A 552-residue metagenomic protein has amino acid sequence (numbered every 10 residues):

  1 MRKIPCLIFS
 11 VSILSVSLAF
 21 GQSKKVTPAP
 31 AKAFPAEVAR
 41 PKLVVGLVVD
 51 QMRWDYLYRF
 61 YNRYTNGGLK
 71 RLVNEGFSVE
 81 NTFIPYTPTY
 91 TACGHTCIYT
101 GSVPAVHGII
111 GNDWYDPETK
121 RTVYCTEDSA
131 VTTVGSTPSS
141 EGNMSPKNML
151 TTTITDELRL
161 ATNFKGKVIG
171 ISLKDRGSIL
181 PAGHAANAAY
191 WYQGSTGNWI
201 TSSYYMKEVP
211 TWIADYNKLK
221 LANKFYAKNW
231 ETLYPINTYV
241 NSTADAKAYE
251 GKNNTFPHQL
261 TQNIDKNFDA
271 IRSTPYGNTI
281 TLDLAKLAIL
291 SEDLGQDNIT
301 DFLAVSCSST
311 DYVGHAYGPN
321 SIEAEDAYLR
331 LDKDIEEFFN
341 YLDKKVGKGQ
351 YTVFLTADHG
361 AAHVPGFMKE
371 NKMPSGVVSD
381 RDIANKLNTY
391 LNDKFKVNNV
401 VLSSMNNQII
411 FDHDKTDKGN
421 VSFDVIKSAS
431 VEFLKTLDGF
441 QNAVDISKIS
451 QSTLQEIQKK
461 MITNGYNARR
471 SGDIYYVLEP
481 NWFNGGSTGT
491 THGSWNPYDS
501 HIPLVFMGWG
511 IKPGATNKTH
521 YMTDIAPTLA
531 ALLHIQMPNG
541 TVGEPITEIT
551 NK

Functional and structural regions predicted by a protein language model:
M1-P30: Bacterial Sec-dependent N-terminal signal peptides
K24-F77: Active-site-proximal N-terminal segment of extracellular/periplasmic enzymes that hydrolyze or transfer
L57-V106, K167-I171: Short, structured active-site-proximal loop/turn typified by the sulfatase FGly-forming signature C/S-X-P-X-R
Y64, N81, Y90, Y115-E141 (+8 more regions): Secreted, luminal/periplasmic, and some membrane-associated catalytic domains that remodel anionic oxygen-ester
K70, T151-L160, N406-A443, K518-E544 (+1 more regions): Non-catalytic, well-ordered alpha-helical segments in soluble enzyme domains
V103, I109-I299, S308-H315, E432 (+1 more regions): His/Asp/Glu-rich, glycine-adjacent segments that coordinate divalent cations and/or stabilize oxyanion chemistry on
R272-D297, T310-Y351, A429, L529: A long, amphipathic alpha-helix that forms part of the scaffold/cap immediately adjacent to metal-dependent active
D382-V421, T491-L533, T547-K552: Substrate-binding rim/cap in mid-to-C-terminal beta-strand-loop elements of soluble/periplasmic
